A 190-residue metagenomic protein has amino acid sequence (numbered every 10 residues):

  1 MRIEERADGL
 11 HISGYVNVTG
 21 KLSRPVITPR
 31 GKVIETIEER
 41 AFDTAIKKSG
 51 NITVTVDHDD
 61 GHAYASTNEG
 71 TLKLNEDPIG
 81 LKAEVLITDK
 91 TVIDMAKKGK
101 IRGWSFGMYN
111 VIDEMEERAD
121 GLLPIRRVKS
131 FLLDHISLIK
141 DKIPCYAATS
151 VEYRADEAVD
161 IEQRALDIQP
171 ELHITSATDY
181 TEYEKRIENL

Functional and structural regions predicted by a protein language model:
M1-P170, I174-A177: Signature of dsDNA virion morphogenesis modules
T181-L190: Short acidic DE-rich linear segments
